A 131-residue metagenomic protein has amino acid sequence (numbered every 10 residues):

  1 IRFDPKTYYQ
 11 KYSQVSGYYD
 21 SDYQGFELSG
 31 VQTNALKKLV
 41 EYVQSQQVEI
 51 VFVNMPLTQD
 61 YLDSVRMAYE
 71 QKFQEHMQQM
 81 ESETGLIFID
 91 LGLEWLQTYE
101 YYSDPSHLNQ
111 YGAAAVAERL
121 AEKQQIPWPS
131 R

Functional and structural regions predicted by a protein language model:
I1-Q46: Secreted/periplasmic serine-hydrolase-like ester/acetyl group-modifying domain
F3, Y8-Y12, Y18, F26 (+5 more regions): Phenylalanine-focused residue identity feature
L28-V31, L39-S106: Extended hydrophobic/aromatic segments used for targeting, binding, or gating
A35, F73, V116: Conserved alpha-helical elements of sugar-nucleotide-dependent glycosyltransferases
D104-R131: Histidine-centered active-site loop/cap adjacent to the catalytic His in serine esterases/O-acetyl transfer systems
